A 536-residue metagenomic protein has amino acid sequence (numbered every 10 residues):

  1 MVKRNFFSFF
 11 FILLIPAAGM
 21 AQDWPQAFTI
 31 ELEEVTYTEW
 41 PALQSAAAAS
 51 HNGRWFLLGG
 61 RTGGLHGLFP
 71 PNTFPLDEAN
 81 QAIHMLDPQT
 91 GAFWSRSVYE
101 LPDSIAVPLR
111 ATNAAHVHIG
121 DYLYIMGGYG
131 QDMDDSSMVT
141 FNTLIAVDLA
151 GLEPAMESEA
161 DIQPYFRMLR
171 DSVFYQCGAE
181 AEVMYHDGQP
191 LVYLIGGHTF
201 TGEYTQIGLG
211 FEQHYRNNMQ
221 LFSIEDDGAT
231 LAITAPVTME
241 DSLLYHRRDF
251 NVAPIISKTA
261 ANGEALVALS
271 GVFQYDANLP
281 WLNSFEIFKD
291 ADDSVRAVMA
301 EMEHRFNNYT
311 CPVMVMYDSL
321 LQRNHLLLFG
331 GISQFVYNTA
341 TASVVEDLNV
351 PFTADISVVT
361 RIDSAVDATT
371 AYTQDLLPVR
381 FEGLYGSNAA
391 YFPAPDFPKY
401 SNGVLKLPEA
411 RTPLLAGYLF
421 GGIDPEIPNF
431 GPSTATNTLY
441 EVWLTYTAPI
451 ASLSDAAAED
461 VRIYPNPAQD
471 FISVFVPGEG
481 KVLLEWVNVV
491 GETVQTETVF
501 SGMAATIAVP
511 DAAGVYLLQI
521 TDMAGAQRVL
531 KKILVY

Functional and structural regions predicted by a protein language model:
D23-T36, A47-E100, D132-T140, D148-E157 (+1 more regions): Beta-propeller domains
D23-T36, G91-S104, A150-S172, I224-L243 (+2 more regions): Blade-edge beta-strand/turn elements of extracellular beta-propeller and related beta-sheet repeat scaffolds
Q44-A47, R110-H116, C177-E182, R248-A253 (+2 more regions): Beta-propeller and closely related beta-sheet repeat lectin domains
R61-G63, Y129-Q131, H198-F200, V272 (+2 more regions): Residue-level signature of beta-propeller blades and closely related beta-rich strand-turn architectures in secreted
N72-G91, S137-A155, I207-G228, P280-S294 (+2 more regions): Beta-propeller blade signature
L109-N113, Q131-Y185: Asp-box/WD-like beta-propeller blade repeats and closely related beta-sheet repeat scaffolds
F306-V404: Loop/turn-rich, solvent-exposed surfaces of beta-rich toroidal or solenoidal domains
D455-Y464, A468-Y536: C-terminal outer-membrane/trafficking sorting elements
